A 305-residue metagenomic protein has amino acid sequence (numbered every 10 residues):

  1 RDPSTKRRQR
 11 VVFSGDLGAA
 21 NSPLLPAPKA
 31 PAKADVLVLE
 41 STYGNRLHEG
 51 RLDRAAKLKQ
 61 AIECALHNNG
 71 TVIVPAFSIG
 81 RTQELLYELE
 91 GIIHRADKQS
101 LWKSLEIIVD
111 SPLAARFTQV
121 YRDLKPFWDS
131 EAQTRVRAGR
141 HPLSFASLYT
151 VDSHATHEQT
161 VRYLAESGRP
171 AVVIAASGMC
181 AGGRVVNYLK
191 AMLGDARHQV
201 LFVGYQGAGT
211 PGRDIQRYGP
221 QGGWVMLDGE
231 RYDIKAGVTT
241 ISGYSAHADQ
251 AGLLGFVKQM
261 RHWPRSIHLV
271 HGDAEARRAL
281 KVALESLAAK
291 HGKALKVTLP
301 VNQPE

Functional and structural regions predicted by a protein language model:
R1-E84, E88-W102: His/Asp/Glu-rich metal-coordinating catalytic cores of metallo-dependent phosphodiesterases/hydrolases acting on
R1-P26, Q159-E166, V172, R184-Y188 (+2 more regions): Core dinuclear metal-dependent hydrolase active-site scaffold
V12-L17, V38-T42, V74-F77, D110-S111 (+7 more regions): Active-site neighborhood of phospho(di)ester-bond hydrolases with catalytic His/Asp-centered motifs
P23-L37, P126-Q133, Q206-D233: Short, compositionally biased "basic patch" segments
K29-K33, W102, A191-A196, K258-W263: Short, conserved loop/helix-junction motifs that constitute active-site signature segments in enzyme catalytic cores
K59-P211, V225-M226, V270: Hard-cation-handling environments
V225-V257: Generic long, charged, amphipathic alpha-helical segments
L253-E285: C-terminal structured "cap/appendage" subdomains that terminate the fold
